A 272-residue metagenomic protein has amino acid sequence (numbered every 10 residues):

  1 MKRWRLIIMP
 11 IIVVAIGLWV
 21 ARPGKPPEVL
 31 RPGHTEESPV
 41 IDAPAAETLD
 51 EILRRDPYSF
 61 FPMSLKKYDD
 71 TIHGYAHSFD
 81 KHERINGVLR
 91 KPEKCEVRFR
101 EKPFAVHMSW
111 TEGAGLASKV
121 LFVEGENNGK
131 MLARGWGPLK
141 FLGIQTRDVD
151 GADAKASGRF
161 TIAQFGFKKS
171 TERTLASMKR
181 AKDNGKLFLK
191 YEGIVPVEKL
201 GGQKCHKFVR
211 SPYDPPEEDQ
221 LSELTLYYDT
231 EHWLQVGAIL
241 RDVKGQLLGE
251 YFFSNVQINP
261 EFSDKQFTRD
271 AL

Functional and structural regions predicted by a protein language model:
K2-L6, L18-V29, S109, G151-L272: Gly/Pro-enriched, hydrophobic low-complexity segments that function as extracytoplasmic propeptides/linkers
L6-P10, I16-E96, L272: N-terminal cleavable signal peptides for secretion/export
M9, V13, V97, M108 (+4 more regions): Generic structural hydrophobic/aromatic packing signal, biased to beta-strands
A46-P62, K66, D70-H73, K81 (+4 more regions): Flexible, processing/modification-adjacent segments and terminal tails in exported/periplasmic/extracellular proteins
T71-I72, R98-A105, V123-M131, G201-Q203 (+2 more regions): Short, solvent-exposed coil/turn segments at beta-strand boundaries
Y75-K81, E93-F99, F104-W110, G129-A133 (+2 more regions): One face of beta-strands
D80-H82, R100-F104, T111-A114, G125-N127 (+5 more regions): Solvent-exposed coil/turn segments that connect beta secondary-structure elements in extracytoplasmic/periplasmic
P92-E96, K119-V120, E223-T225, E250-F252: Well-ordered beta-strand positions in beta-sheet-rich domains
